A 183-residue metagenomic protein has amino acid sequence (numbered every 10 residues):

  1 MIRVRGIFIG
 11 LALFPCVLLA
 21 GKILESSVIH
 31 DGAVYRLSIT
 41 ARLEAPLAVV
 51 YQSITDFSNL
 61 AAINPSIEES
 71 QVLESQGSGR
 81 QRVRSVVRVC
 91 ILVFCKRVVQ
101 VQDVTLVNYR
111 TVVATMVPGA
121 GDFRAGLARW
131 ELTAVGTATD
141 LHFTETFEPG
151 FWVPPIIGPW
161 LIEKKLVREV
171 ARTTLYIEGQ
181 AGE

Functional and structural regions predicted by a protein language model:
M1-L11: Bacterial N-terminal signal peptides that target proteins for export
P15-C16: N-terminal signal peptide c-region/cleavage motif recognized by signal peptidases
A20-S78, F94: Hydrophobic ligand-binding cavity/cleft-lining segments
H30, E74, V104-L106, W130-G136: Short, low-complexity Ser/Thr-rich regulatory SLiMs
R36-S38, C95-V101, F123-R129: Short, surface-exposed coil-to-beta transition loops
R42, Q71-A120, R172-E183: Glycine-rich portal/gate segments that line the openings of hydrophobic small-molecule binding cavities
Q52-P65, L166, V170-G182: Sec-exported extracytoplasmic/periplasmic mature domains
V117-K164, R168: Beta-strand/loop substructures that line and gate deep hydrophobic ligand-binding cavities in soluble
